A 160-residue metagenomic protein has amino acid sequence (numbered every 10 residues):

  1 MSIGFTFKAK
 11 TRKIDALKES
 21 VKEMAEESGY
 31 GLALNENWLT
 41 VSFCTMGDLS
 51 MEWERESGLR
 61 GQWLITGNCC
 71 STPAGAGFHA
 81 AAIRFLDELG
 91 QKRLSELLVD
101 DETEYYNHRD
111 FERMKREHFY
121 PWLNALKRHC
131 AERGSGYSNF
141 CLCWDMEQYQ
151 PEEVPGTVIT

Functional and structural regions predicted by a protein language model:
M1-T160: Acidic (Asp/Glu-rich) sequence patches and key acidic residues that form negatively charged surfaces used
